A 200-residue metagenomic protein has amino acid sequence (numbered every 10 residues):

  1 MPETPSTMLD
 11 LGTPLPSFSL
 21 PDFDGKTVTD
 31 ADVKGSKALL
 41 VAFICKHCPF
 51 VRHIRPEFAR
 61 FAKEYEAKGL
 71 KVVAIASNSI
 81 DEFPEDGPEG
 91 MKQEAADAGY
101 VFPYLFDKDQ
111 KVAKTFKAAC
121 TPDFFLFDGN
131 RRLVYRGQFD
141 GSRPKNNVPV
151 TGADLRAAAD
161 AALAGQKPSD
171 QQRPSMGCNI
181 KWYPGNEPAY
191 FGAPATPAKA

Functional and structural regions predicted by a protein language model:
M1-Q172, N186-A200: Chalcogenol-based redox active-site neighborhoods
P174-N186: A short, charged, Gly/Pro-tolerant segment at domain boundaries
